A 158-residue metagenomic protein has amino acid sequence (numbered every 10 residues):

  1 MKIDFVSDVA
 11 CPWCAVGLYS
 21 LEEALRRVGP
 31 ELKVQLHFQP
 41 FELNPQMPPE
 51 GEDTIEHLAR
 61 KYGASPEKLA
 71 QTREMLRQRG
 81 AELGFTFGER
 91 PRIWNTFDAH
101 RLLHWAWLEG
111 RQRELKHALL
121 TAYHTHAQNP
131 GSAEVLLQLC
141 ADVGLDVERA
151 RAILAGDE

Functional and structural regions predicted by a protein language model:
M1-P12, G17-L21, L36-Q39: Short active-site neighborhood of thiol/selenol oxidoreductases, capturing the structured segment around
L18-H126: Structural alpha/beta surface segment adjacent to cysteine/selenocysteine redox centers across thiol/disulfide enzymes
K116-H117, Q138, D142: Substrate-recognition/cap helix-loop segment adjacent to the acidic, metal-dependent catalytic center of Asp-based
Q128-P130: Helical "substrate-binding/catalytic lid" subdomain of Rossmann-like NAD(P)-dependent dehydrogenases/reductases
D142-A152: Amphipathic alpha-helix from the class-I
I153-E158: Thioredoxin-like thiol-disulfide oxidoreductase module
